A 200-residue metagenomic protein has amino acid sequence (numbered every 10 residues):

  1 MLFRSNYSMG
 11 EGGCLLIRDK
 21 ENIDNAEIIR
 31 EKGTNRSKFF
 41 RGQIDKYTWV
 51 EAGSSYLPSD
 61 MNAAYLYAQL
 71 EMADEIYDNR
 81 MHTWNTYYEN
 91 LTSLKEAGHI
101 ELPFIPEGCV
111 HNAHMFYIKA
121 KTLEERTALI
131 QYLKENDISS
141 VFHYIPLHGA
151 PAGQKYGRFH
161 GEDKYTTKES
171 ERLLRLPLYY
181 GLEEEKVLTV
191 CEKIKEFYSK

Functional and structural regions predicted by a protein language model:
M1-L2: Short, small-residue-biased leader/transition segments that mark boundaries at the very start of proteins
G10-L15: Glycine-rich phosphate-binding loop of ATP-grasp-fold ATP-dependent ligases
R18-K200: PLP-dependent aminotransferase class I/II
